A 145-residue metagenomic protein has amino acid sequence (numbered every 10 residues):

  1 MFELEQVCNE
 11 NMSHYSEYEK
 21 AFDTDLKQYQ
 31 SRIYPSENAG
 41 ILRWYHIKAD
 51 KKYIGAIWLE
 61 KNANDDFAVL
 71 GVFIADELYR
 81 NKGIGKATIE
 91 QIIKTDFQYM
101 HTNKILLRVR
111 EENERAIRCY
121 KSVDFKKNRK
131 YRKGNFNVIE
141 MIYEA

Functional and structural regions predicted by a protein language model:
M1-S31: A short, well-structured alpha-helix characteristic of acyl/acetyltransferase catalytic modules
F2, A68-L70, I105, I139: Conserved beta-strand core positions
A21-Y79, T95, Y131: Acetyl-CoA-dependent GNAT
D76-K82, E111-E112: Active-site acidic-Proline motif in GNAT/NAT acetyltransferases
N81-T95, R118-S122: Conserved acetyl-CoA-binding loop-helix of GNAT-fold acetyltransferases
Y99-M100: Long, contiguous binding/interaction regions
N103-L106, R110-I117, S122, K127-A145: C-terminal "cap" of GNAT-fold acetyltransferases
